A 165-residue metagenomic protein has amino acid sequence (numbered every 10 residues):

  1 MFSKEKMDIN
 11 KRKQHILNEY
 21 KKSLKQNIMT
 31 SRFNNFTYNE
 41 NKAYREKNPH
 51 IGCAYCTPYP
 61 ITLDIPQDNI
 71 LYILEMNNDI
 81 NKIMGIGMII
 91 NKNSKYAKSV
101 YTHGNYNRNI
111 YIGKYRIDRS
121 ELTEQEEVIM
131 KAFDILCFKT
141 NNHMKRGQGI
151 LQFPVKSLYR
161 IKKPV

Functional and structural regions predicted by a protein language model:
M1-I65, N78, R160-V165: Compositionally biased, charged N-terminal/linker segments
F2-K21, P58, K95-V165: Contiguous surface segments at macromolecular interaction interfaces
Q67-I70: Loop/turn positions that initiate beta-strands
Y72-I73, M88: Beta-strand cores of modular interaction/reader domains in eukaryotic scaffold and signaling proteins, especially PDZ
E75-N81: Short, charged beta-turn/beta-strand-edge "cap" motif at the junction between a beta-strand and an adjacent loop
D79, N93-Y96: A short acidic, glycine/proline-enriched capping/turn motif at secondary-structure boundaries, especially helix N-cap
I83-N93: Short beta-strand-centered aromatic/proline hotspots
